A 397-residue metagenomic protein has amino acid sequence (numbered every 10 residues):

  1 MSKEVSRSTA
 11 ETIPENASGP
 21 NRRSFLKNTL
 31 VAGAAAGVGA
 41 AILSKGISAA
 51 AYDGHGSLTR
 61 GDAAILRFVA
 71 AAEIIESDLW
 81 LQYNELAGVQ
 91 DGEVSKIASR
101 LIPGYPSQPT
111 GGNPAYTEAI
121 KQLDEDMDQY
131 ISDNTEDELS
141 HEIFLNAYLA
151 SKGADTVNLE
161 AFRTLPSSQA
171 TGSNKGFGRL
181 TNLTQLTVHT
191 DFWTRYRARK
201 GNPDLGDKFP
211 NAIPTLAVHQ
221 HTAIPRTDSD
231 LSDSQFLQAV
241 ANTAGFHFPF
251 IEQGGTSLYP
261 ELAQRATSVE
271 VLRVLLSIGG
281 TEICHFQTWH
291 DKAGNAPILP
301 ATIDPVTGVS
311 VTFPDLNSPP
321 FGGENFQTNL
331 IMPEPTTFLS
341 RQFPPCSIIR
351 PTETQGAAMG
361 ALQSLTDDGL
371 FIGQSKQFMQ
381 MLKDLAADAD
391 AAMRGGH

Functional and structural regions predicted by a protein language model:
S2-S18, K27-V31, S48-H397: All-alpha RGS (Regulator of G-protein Signaling) helical domain and cognate RGS-like helical scaffolds
S24-G46: N-terminal export signals
